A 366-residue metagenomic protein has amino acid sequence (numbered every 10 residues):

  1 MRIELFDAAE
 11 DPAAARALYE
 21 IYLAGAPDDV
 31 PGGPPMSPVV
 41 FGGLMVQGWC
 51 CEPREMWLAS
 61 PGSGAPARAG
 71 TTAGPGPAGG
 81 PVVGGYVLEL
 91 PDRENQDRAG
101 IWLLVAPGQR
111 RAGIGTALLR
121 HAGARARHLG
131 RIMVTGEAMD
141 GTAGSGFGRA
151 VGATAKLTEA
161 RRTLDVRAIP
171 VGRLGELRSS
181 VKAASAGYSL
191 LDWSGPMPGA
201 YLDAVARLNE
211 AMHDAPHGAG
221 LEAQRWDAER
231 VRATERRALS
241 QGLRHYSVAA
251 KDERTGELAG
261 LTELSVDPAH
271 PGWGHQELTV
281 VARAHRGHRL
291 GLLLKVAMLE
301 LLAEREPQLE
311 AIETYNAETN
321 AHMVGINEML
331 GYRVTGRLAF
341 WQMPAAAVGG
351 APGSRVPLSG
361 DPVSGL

Functional and structural regions predicted by a protein language model:
M1-C51, L177, A183-A228, V356 (+1 more regions): Short amphipathic alpha-helix that is part of the acyltransferase structural core
Y22-G76, G85, Q224-S247: Active-site rim helix/loop that mediates acceptor-substrate recognition in acyltransferases
M56-L58, G79-L90, G100-L104, S247-A249 (+2 more regions): Conserved beta-strand in the GNAT
D92, L119-G199, L338-M343: Acyl-donor-binding surface of acyltransferase catalytic domains
W102-R111, K251, L278-G287: A short, internal acetyl-CoA/4′-phosphopantetheine-binding micro-motif in the GNAT/acyltransferase core
R110, T135-S145, A282-R286, A311-V324 (+1 more regions): Conserved beta-strand-loop-alpha-helix junction that forms the acyl-donor binding cleft
R111-A124, R149-A150, V281, G287-E300 (+1 more regions): Conserved acetyl-CoA-binding loop-helix of GNAT-fold acetyltransferases
A126-M139, W273, L302-Y315: Conserved GNAT acetyl-CoA-binding A-motif
